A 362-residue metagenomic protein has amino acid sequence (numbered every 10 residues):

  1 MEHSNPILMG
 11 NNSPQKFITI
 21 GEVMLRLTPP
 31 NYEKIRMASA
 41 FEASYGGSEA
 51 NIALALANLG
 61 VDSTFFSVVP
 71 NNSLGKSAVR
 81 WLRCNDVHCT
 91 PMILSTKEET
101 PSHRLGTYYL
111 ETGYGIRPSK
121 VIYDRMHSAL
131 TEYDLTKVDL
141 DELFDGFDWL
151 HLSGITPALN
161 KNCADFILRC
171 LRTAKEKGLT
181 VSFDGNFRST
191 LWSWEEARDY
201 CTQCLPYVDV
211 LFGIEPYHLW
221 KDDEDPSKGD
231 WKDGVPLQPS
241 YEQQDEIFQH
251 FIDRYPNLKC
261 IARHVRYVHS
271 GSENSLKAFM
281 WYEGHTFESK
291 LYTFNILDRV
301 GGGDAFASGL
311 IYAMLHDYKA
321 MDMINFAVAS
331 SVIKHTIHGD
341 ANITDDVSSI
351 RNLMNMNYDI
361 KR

Functional and structural regions predicted by a protein language model:
E2-M92, G113-I116, Y133-T136, E288-K290 (+2 more regions): Glycine-rich phosphate/adenosyl-contacting loop at the front of the ribokinase-like
D62, F66-G154, V181, I350-R362: Conserved N-terminal subdomain of the carbohydrate kinase-like
M126, I155, N186-T190, P216 (+1 more regions): Active-site beta-loop-alpha junctions enriched in small/polar residues
F166-G178, Y200-Y207: Catalytic-core regions built around general acid/base machinery
T173-T180, Y255-K259: A short helix->loop->beta-strand "cap" motif at the edges of active sites that frequently abuts
V181-F183, L211: Hydrophobic faces of well-ordered beta-strands that scaffold small-molecule active sites in alpha/beta enzyme cores
L191-E283: Conserved phosphate/ATP/ADP-binding segment of small-molecule kinases
G271, K290-M356, I360: Conserved post-catalytic alpha-helical subdomain immediately downstream of the catalytic base and nucleotide-binding
